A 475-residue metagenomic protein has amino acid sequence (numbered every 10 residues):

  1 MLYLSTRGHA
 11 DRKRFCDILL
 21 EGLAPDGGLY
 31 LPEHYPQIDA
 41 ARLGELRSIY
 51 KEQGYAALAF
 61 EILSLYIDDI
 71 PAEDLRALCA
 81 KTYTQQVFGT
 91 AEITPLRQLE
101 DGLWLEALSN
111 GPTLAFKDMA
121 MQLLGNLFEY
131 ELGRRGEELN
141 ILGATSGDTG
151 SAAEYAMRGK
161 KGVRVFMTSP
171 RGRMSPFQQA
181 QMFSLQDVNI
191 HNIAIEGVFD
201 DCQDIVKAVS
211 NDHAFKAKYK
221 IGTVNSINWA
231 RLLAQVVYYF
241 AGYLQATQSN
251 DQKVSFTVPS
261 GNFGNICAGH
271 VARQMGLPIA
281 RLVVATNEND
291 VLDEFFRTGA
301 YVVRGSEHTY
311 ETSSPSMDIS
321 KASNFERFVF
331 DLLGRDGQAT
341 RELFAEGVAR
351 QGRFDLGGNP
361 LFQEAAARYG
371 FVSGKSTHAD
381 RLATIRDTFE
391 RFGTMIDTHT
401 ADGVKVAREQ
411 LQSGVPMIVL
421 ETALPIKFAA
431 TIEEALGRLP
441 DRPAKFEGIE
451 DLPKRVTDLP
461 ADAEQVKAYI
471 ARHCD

Functional and structural regions predicted by a protein language model:
M1-D475: PLP-dependent amino-acid enzyme catalytic core
